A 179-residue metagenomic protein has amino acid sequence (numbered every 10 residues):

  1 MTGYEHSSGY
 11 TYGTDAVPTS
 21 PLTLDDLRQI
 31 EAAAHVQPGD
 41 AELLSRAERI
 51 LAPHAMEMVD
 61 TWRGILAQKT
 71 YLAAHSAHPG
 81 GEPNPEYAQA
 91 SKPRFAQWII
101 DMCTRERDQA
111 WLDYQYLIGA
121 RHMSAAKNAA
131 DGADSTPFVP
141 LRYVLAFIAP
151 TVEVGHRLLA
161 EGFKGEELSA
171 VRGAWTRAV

Functional and structural regions predicted by a protein language model:
T2-I65: Intrinsically disordered, low-complexity terminal regulatory regions
S7-S8, S20, S45, S76 (+4 more regions): Generic serine detector
L27-I30, A52-L159: Heme-based O2/NO sensor domains and their adjacent alpha-helical segments, primarily globin folds but also including
Q37-D40, K69, D108, F163-L168: Short, structured coil/loop segments at alpha-helix boundaries
E48, P137, L141, G165 (+1 more regions): Active-site oxyanion-binding pockets that recognize sulfate/phosphate
T151-V179: Preference for long, well-ordered alpha-helical segments
